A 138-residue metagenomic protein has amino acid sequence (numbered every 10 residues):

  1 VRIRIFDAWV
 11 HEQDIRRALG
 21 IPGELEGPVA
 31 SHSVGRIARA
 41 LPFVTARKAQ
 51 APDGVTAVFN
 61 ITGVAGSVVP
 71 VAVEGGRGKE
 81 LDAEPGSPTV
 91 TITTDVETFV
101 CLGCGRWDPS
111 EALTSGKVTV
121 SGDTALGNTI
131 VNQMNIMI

Functional and structural regions predicted by a protein language model:
V1-V69, E74-R77, N132-I138: Acidic, aliphatic-rich amphipathic alpha-helical segments
L81: Conserved, surface-exposed functional patches that form binding/active-site neighborhoods
E84-I138: C-terminal interaction segments
